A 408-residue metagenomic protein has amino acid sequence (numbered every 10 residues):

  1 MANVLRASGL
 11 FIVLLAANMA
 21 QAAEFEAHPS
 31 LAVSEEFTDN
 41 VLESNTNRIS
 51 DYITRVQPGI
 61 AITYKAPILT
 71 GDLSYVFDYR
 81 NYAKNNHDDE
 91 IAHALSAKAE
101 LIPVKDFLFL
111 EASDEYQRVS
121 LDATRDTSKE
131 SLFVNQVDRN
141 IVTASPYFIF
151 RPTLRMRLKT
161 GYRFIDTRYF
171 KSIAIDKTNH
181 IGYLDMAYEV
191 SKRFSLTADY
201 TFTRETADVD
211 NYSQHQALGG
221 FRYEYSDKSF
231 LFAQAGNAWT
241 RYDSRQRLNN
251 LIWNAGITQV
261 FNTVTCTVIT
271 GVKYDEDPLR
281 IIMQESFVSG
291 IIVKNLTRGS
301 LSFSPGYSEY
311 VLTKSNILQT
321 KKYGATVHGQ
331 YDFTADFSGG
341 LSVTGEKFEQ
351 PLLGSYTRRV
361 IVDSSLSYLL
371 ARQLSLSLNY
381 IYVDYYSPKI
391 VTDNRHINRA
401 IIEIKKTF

Functional and structural regions predicted by a protein language model:
M1-E24: Cleavable N-terminal export/targeting peptides
A22-F408: Gram-negative and organellar
